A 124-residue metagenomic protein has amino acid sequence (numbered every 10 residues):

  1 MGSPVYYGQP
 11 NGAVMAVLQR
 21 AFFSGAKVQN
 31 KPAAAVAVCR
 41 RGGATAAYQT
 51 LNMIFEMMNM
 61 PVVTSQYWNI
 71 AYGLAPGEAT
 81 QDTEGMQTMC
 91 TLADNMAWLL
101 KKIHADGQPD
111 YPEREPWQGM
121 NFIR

Functional and structural regions predicted by a protein language model:
M1-Y67: Helix-loop-strand module that forms the ligand-binding subsite of alpha/beta enzymes
P61-R124: Glycine-rich phosphate/pyrophosphate-binding loop and the adjoining helix
